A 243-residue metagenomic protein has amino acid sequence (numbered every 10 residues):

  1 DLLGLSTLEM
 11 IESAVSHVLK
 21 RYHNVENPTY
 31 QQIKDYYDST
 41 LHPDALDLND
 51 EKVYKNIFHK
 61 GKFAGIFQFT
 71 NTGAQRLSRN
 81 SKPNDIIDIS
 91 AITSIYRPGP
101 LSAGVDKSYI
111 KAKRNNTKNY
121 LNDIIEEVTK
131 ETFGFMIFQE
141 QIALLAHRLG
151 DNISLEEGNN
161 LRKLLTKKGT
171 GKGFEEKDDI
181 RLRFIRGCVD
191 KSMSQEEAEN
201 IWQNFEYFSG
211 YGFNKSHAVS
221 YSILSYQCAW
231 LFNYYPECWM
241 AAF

Functional and structural regions predicted by a protein language model:
L2-F243: Noncatalytic, beta-rich nucleic-acid-contacting surfaces in large DNA/RNA-processing enzymes
